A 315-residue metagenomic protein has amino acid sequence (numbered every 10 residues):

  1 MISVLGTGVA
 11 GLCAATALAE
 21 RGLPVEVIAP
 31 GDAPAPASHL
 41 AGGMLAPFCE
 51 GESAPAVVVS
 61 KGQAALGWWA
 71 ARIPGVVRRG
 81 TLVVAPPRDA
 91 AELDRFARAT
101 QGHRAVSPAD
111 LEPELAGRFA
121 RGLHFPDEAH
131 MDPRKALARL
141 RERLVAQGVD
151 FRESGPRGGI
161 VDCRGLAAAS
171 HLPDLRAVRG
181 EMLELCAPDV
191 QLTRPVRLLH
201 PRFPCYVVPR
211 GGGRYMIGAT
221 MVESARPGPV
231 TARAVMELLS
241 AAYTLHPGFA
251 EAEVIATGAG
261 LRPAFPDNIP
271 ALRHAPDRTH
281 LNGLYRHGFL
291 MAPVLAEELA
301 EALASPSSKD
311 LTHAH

Functional and structural regions predicted by a protein language model:
I2-E26: N-terminal Rossmann-like FAD-binding beta1-loop-alpha1 element of flavoenzymes
L5, P156-L166, A296: Short hydrophobic core segments
G8-V9, D32, R286: Residue-level detector of alpha-helix initiation sites
T16-A17, R21, H39, M44 (+2 more regions): Active-site substrate-recognition segment that forms the wall of the catalytic cavity or substrate channel
E20-S38: Glycine-rich FAD pyrophosphate-binding loop
G42-P113: Dinucleotide-binding Rossmann-like beta1-alpha1 core, especially the glycine-rich loop that anchors the ADP
L123-G155, C163: Helical element adjacent to the flavin cofactor pocket in flavoenzyme catalytic cores
E253-H315: C-terminal catalytic lobe of FAD-dependent flavoproteins
